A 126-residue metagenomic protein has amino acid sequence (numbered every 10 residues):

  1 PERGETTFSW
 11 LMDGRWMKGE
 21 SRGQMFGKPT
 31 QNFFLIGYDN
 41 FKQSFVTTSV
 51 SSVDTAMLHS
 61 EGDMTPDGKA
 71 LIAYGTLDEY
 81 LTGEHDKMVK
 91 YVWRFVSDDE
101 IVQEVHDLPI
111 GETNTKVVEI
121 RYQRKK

Functional and structural regions predicted by a protein language model:
P1-K126: Hydrophobic small-molecule pocket/channel-lining residues, especially in calycin-type beta-barrels
